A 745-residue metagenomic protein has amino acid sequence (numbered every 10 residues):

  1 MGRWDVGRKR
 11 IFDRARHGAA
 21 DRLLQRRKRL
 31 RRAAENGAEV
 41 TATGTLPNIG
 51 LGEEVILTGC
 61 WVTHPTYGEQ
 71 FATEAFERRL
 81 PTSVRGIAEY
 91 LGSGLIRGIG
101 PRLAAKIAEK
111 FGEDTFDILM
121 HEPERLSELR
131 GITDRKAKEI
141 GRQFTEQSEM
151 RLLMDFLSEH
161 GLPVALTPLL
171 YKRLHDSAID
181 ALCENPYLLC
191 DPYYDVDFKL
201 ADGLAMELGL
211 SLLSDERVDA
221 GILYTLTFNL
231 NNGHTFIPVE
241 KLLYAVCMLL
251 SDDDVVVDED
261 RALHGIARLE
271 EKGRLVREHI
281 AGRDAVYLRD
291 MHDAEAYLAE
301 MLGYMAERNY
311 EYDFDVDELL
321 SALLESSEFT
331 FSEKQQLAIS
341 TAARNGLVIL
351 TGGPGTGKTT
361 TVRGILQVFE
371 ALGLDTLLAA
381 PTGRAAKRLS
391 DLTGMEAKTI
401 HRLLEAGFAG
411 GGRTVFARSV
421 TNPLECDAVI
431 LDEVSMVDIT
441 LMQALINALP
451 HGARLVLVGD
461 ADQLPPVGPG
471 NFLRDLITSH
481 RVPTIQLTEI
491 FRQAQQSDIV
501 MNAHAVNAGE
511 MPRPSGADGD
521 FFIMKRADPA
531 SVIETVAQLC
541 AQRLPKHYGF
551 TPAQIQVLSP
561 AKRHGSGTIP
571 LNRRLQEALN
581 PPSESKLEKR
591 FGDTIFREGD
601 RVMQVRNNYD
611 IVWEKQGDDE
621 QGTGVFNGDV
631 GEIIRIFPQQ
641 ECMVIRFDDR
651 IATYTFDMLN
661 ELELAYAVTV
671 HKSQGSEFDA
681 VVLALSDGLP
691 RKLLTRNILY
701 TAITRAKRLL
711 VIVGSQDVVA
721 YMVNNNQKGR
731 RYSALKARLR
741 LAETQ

Functional and structural regions predicted by a protein language model:
G2-D315, Q745: Accessory, non-ATPase domains that flank or precede helicase/AAA+ motor cores in DNA-metabolism machines
D21, L57, Q604, I633-I636 (+1 more regions): A generic structural signal for residues embedded in beta-strands
G52-E54, G599, G628: Loop/turn positions that initiate beta-strands
F236, Q336-I339, R344-D518: ASCE P-loop NTPase helicase motor core
H279-P354, T360: Pre-Walker A segment
A461-T623, I634: Conserved helicase motor core of P-loop NTPases
Q616, N627-Q745: C-terminal accessory regions
